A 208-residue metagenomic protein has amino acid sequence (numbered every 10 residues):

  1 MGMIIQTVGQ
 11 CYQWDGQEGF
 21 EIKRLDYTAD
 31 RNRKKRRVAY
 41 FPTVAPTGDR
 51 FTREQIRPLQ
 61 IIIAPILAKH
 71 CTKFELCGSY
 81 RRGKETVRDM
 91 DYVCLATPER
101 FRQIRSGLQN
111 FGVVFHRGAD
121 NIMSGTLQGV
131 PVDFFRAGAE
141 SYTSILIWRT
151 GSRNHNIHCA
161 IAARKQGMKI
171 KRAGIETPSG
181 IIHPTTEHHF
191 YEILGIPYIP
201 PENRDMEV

Functional and structural regions predicted by a protein language model:
M1, Q17, T28-E75: Helical scaffold of the NTase/Pol beta-like nucleotidyltransferase catalytic core
G2-I5, G9: Short coil-to-beta transition motif at edge beta-strands of beta-rich domains
C11, G19-F20, R24-L25: Acidic, low-complexity, intrinsically disordered interaction modules
R31-R37, H70-C71, E85, I157 (+1 more regions): Non-catalytic nucleic-acid-binding/docking modules located in mid-to-C-terminal regions of nucleic-acid enzymes
V44-E54, P98-V208: Acidic, metal-coordinating catalytic segment for phosphate/diphosphate chemistry, firing primarily on the Nudix
I61-R100: Active-site nucleotide-donor binding segment shared across nucleotidyl transfer reactions
